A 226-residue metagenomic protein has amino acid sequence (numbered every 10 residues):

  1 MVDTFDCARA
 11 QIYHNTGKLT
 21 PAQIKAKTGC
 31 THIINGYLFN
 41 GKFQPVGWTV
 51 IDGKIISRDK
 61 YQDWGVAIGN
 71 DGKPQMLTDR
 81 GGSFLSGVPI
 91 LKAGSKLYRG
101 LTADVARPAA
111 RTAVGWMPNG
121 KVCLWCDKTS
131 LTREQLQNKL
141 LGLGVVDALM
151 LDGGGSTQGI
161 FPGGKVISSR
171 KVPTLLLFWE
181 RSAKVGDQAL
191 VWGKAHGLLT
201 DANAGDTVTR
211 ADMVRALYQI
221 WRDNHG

Functional and structural regions predicted by a protein language model:
M1-S182: Gly/Ser/Thr/Pro-rich low-complexity, intrinsically disordered segments
K184-G226: Short, solvent-exposed alpha-helical surface patches in non-cytosolic proteins
